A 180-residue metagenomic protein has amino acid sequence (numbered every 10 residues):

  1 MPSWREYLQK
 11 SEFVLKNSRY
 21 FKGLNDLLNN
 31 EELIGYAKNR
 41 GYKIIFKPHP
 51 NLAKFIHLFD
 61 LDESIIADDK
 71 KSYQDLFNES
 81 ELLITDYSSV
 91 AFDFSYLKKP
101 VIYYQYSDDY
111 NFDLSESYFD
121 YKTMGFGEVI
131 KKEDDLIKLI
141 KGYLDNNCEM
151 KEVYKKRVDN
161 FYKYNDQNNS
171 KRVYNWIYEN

Functional and structural regions predicted by a protein language model:
M1-I56, I130: Conserved catalytic-core segment of nucleotide-activated headgroup transferases in glycan assembly
K22-N29, S72, E128, N165 (+1 more regions): Soluble or luminal CAZymes and related metallo-dependent hydrolases
E32, D135-L139, R172, W176: Alpha-helical elements of Rossmann-like donor-binding domains used by nucleotide-donor carbohydrate transfer enzymes
I44, I84, F94, L136 (+1 more regions): Hydrophobic, well-ordered secondary-structure elements that form the walls of internal hydrophobic environments
I45-F92: Donor nucleotide-activated moiety binding/catalytic core segment of transferases that use nucleotide-activated donors
H57-E63, S89-F161: Catalytic binding pocket for nucleotide-activated donors in carbohydrate/polymer assembly enzymes
D166-N180: C-terminal alpha-helical cap of glycosyltransferases
